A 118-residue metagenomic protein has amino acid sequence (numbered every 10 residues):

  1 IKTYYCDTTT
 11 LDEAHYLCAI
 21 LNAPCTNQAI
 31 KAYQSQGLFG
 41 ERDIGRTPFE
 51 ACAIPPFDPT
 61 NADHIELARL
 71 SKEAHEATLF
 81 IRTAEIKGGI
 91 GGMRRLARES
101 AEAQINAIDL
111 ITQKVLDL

Functional and structural regions predicted by a protein language model:
I1-R69: Polybasic, glycine- and aromatic-enriched phosphate-binding surface used to engage nucleic acids
P48-L118: Non-catalytic DNA-recognition/assembly elements of restriction-modification systems
